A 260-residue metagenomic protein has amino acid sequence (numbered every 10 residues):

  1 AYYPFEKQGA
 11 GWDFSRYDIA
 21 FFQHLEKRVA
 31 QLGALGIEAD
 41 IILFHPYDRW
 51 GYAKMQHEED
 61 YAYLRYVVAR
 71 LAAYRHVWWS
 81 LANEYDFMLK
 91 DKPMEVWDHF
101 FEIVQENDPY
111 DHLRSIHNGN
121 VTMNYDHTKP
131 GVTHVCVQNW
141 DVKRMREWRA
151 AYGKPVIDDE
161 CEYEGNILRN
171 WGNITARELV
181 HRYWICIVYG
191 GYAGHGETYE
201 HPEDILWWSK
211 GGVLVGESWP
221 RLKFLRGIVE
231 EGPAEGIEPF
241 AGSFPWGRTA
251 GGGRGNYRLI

Functional and structural regions predicted by a protein language model:
A1-R144: Active-site mouth of glycoside hydrolases
Q31, W148, I185: Hydrophobic/aromatic ligand-binding patch that stacks against planar heteroaromatic rings of cofactors or nucleotides
A34-G36, G153, G190: Glycine-centered short loops/turns at secondary-structure junctions
A39-D40, V156, A193-G194: Hydrophobic beta-strand scaffold residues
Y47-Y52, N83-F87, H112, N118-H127 (+3 more regions): Active-site clefts of carbohydrate-active enzymes
H57, K90, R169-N173, V215: Hydrophobic alpha-helical scaffolding
A69, E106, R149-A150, V188: Solvent-exposed polar/charged
G165-N166, L179-I260: Aromatic- and carboxylate-lined catalytic core of secreted/periplasmic carbohydrate-active enzymes
